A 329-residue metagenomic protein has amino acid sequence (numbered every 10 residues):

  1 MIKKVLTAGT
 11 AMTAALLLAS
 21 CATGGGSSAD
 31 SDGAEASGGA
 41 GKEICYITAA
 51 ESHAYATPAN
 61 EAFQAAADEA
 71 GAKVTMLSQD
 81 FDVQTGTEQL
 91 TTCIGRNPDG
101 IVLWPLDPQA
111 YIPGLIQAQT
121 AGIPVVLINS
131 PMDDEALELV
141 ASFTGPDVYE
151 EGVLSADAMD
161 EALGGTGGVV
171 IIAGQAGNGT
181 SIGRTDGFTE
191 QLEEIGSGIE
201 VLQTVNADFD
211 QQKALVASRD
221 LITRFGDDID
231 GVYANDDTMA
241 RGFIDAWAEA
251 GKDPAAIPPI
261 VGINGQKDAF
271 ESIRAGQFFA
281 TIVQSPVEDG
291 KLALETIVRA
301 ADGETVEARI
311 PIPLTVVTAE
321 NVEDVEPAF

Functional and structural regions predicted by a protein language model:
I2-A8, A14, L18-F329: A residue-level marker of the well-folded mature domains of exported/periplasmic proteins
